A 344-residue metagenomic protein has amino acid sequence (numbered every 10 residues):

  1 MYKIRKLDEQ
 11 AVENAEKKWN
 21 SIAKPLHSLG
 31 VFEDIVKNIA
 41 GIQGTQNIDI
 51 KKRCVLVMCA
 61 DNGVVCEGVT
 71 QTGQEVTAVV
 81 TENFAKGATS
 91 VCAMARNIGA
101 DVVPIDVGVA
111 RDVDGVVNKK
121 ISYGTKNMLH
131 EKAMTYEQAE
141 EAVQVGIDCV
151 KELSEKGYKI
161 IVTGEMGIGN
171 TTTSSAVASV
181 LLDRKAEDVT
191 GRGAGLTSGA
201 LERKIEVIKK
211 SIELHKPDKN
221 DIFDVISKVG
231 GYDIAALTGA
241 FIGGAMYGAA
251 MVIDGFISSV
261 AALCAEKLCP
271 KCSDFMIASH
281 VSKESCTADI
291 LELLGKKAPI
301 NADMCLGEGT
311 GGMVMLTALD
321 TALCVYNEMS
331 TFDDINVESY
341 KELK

Functional and structural regions predicted by a protein language model:
M1-K344: N-terminal loops that bind phosphate or other acidic moieties and the adjacent beta-alpha structural core
